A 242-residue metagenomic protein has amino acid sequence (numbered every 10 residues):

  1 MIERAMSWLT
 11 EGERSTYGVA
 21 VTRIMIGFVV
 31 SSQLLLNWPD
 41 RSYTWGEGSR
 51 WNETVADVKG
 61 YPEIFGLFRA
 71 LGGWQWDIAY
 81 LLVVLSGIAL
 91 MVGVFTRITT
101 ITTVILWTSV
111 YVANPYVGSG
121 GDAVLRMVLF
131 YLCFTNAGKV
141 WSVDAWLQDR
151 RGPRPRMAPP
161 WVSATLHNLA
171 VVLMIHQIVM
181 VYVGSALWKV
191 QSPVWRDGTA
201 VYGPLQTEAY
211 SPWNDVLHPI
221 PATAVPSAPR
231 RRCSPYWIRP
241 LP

Functional and structural regions predicted by a protein language model:
M1-P242: Alpha-helical membrane-anchoring segments
